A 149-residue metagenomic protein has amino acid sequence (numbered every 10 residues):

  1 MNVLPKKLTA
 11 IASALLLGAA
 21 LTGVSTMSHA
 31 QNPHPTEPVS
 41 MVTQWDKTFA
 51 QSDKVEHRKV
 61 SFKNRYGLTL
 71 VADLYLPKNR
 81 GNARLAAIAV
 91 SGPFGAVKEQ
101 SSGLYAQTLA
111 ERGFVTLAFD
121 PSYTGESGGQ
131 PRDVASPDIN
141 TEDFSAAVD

Functional and structural regions predicted by a protein language model:
V3-M27: Gram-negative bacterial Sec-dependent N-terminal signal peptides
T36-A83: N-terminal cap/lid segment of alpha/beta-hydrolase-fold proteins
A83-P93: Short beta-strand element of the alpha/beta-hydrolase
G95-Q107, P121: The serine-hydrolase catalytic nucleophile loop
Q100, Y123-A135: Glycine-rich "HGGG/HGxG" loop immediately N-terminal to the catalytic nucleophile of the alpha/beta-hydrolase
T108-E126: Conserved alpha/beta-hydrolase
V134-D149: Alpha/beta-hydrolase active-site loop
